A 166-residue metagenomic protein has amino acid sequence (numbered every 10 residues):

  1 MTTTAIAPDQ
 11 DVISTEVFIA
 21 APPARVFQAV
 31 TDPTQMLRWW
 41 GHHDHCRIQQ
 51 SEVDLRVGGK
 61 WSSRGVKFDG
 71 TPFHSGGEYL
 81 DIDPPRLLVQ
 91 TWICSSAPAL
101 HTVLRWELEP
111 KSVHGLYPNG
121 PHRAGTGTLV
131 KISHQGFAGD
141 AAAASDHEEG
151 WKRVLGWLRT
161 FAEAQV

Functional and structural regions predicted by a protein language model:
M1-H45: Hydrophobic ligand-binding cavity/cleft-lining segments
V12-S14, I48, P72-G76, A99-R105: Short, surface-exposed coil-to-beta transition loops
S14, T34-P72: Short beta-edge strand/loop motif at the mouth of beta-sheet-based domains
E16, V89-K152: Beta-strand/loop substructures that line and gate deep hydrophobic ligand-binding cavities in soluble
G59-S62, R86-W92: Short Pro/Gly-enriched beta-strand edge/turn motifs at strand-loop
T160-V166: Short, highly charged C-terminal tails/helix-capping segments
